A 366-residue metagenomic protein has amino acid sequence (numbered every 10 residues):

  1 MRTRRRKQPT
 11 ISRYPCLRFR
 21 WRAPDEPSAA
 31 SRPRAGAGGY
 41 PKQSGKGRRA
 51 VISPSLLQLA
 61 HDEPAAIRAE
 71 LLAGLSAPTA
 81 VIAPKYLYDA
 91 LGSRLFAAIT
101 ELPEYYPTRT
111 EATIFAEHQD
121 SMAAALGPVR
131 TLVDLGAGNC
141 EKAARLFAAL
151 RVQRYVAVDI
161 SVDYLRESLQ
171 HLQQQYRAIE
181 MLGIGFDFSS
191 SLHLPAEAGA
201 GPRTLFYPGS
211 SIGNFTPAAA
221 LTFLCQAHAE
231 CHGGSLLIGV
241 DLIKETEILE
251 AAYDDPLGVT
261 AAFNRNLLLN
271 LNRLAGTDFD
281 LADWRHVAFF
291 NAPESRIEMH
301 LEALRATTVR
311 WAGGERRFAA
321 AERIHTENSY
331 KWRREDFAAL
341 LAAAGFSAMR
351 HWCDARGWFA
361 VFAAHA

Functional and structural regions predicted by a protein language model:
V51-K85: N-terminal auxiliary segments of SAM/dcSAM-dependent transferases
I82-Y88, R94-A123: Class I SAM-dependent methyltransferase Rossmann-like catalytic core, especially the SAM/SAH-binding loop
V129-G138: Conserved class I S-adenosyl-L-methionine
N139-L150: Conserved SAM-binding loop of SAM-dependent methyltransferases across substrates and taxa, primarily the Class I
Q153-S190: Class I SAM-dependent methyltransferase SAM/SAH-binding core
L221-G233: A short glycine-rich, Lys/Arg-flanked "PGG" loop and its adjoining helix->strand segment in the class I
C231-L242: Conserved beta-strand signature within the Rossmann-like core of class I S-adenosyl-L-methionine
E250-Y330, A338-A344: Substrate-binding/catalytic lobe of Class I Rossmann-like enzymes that use SAM or dcSAM, i.e., the mid-to-C-terminal
